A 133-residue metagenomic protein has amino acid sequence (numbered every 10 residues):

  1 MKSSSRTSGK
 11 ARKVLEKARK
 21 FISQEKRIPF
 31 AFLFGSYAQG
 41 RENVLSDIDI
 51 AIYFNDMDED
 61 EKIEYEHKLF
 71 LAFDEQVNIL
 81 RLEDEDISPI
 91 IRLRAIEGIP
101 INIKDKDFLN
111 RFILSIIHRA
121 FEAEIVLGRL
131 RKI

Functional and structural regions predicted by a protein language model:
M1-R27, Q39-G40, N55-I133: Catalytic core of pol beta-like nucleotidyltransferases
P29-Y37: Short gly/ser-rich loop at a beta-strand->alpha-helix junction or flexible surface loop bordering the NTP-binding
N43-S46: Short glycine/proline-enriched turns and hinge-like loops at secondary-structure junctions
I50-I52: Short beta-strand->loop micro-motif that forms the acidic, two-metal-ion catalytic signature in nucleotide-processing
